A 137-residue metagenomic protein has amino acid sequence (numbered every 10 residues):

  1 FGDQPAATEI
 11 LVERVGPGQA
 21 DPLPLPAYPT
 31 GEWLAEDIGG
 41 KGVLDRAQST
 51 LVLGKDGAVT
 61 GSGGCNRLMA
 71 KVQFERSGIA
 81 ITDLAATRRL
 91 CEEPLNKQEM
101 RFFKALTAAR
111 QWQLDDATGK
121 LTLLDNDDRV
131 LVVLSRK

Functional and structural regions predicted by a protein language model:
F1-K137: Lipid interaction determinants
